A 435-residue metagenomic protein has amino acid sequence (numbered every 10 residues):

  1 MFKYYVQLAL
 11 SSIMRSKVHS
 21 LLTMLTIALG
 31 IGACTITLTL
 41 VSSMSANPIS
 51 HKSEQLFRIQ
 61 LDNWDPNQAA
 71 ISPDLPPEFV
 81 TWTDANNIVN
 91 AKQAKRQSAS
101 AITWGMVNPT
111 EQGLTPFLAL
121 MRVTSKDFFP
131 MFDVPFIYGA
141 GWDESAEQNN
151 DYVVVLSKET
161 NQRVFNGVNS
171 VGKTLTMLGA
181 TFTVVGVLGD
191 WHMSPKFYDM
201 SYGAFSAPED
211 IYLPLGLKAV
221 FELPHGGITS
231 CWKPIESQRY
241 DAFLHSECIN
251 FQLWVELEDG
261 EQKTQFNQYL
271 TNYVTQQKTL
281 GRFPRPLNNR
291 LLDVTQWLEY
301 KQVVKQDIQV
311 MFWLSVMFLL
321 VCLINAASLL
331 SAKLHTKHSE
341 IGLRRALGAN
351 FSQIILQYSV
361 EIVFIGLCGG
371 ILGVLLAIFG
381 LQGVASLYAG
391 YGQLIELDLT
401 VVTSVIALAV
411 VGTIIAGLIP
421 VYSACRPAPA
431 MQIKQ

Functional and structural regions predicted by a protein language model:
K3-Y4, S11, V274-L314, T336 (+1 more regions): Membrane-helix entry/capping segments
Y5, L10, S16, S404-Q435: C-terminal membrane-exit region of the final transmembrane helix in multipass inner-membrane proteins
S16-S50: Short, strongly hydrophobic transmembrane alpha-helices
S20-L21, M311, L375, L399-A407: Hydrophobic alpha-helical transmembrane segments
T37-P109, T115, E247-Q252: Membrane-proximal extracellular/periplasmic loop immediately following the first transmembrane helix
D127-G141, Y152-Y300: Mid-to-C-terminal secondary-structure elements that act as membrane-proximal/extracytoplasmic interface segments
Q309-L329, L376: Internal alpha-helical transmembrane segments of multipass membrane proteins, especially hydrophobic lipid-embedded
I324, S331, S339-A385, S404-G412 (+1 more regions): Transmembrane alpha-helical interface segments in multi-pass membrane proteins
